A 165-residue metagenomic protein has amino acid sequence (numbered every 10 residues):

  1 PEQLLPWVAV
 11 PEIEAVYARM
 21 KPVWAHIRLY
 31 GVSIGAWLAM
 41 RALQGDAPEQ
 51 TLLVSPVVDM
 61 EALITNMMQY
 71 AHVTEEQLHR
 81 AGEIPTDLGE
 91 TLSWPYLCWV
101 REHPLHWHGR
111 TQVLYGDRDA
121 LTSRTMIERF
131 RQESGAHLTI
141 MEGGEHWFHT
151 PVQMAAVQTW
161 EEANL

Functional and structural regions predicted by a protein language model:
P1-V23: Catalytic nucleophile-loop/oxyanion-hole region of alpha/beta-hydrolase and closely related hydrolase-like folds
I13-V16, A39, I127: Aromatic/hydrophobic pocket-lining residues that form π-stacking "cages" and hydrophobic walls in ligand
H26-R28, Q50: Structural motif
L29-G31, V54: Short beta-strand immediately N-terminal to the catalytic nucleophile in serine-hydrolase-like folds
G31-A39: Gly/Ala-rich beta-loop-alpha elbow adjacent to hydrolase catalytic centers
A42-L43: Aromatic pocket-lining residues of Rossmann-like dinucleotide-binding sites
D46-I140, G144-N164: The alpha/beta-hydrolase serine catalytic core
